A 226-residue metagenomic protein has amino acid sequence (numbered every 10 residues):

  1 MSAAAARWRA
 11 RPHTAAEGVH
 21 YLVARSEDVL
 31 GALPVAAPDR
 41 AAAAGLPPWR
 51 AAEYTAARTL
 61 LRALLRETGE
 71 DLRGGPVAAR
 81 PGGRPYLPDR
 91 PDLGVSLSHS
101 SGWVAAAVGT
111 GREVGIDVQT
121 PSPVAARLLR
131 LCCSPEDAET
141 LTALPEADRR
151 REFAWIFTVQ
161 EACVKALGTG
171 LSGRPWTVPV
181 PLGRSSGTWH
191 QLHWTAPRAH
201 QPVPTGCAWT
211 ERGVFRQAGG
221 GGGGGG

Functional and structural regions predicted by a protein language model:
M1-G226: Core catalytic alpha/beta fold that binds nucleotide/phospho-ligands
